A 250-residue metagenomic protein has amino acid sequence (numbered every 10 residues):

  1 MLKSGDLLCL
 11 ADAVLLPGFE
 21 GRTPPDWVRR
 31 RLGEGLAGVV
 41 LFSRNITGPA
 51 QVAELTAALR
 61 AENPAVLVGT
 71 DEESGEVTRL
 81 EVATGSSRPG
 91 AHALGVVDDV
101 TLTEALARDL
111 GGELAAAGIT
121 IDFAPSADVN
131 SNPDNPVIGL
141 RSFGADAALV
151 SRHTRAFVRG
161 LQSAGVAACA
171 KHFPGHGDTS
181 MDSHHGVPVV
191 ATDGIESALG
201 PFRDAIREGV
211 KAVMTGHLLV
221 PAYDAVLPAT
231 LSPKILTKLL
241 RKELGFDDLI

Functional and structural regions predicted by a protein language model:
M1-T84: N-terminal hydrophobic targeting/anchoring segments and the immediately downstream early-domain regions of hydrolases
G18, R44-P64, E76-T78, R152-I250: Second-shell residues forming the walls of enzyme active-site clefts
F19-L32, L102-E113, I195-F202: Short, acidic/polar
A37, T120-I121, K211: Short acidic/polar active-site loop segments enriched in Thr and Asp
T47-E54, G95-G112, G144-R152, G194-S197: Glycine-rich anion/phosphate-binding loops
R60-S86, T103-N130, V150-P174: Glycine-rich, aromatic-flanked loop segments that form ligand/cofactor-binding clefts across common enzyme folds
E81-V96, N132-F143, D182-P188: Surface-exposed, active-site-proximal loop segments in enzymatic domains
